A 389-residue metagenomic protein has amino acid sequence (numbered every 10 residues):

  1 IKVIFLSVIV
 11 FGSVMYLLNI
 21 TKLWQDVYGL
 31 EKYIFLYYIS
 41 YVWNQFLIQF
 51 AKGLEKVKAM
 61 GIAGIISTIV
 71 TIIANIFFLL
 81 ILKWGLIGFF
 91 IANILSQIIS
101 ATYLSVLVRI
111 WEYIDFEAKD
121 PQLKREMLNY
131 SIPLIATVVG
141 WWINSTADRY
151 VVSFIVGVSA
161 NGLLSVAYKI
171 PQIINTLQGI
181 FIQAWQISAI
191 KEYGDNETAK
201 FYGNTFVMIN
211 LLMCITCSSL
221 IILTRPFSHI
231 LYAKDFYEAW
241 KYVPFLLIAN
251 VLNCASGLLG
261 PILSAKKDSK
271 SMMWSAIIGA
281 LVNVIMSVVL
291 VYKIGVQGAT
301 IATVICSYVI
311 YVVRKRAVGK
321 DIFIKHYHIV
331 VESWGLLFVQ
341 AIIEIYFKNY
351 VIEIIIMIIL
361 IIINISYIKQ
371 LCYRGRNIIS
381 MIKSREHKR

Functional and structural regions predicted by a protein language model:
I1, G53, A167, P171-V207 (+1 more regions): Helix-loop junctions and terminal segments of transmembrane helices in multi-pass membrane transport/translocation
I1-L23, K32-Y33, F77, T102 (+2 more regions): Alpha-helical transmembrane segments of multi-pass membrane transport and lipid-handling proteins
G29, K58, L86-F90, T102-S145 (+3 more regions): Interhelical loop/hinge segments that connect adjacent transmembrane helices in multipass membrane
E31-K32, I62-I110, I278-V282, V296-A317 (+1 more regions): Hydrophobic alpha-helical transmembrane segments
Y41-A63, L247-I278, V318-I322: Membrane-interface junctions at transmembrane-helix termini in multi-pass inner-membrane proteins
L86-F89, L123-Y130, L134, V152-Q172 (+1 more regions): Interfacial/gating helices of multi-pass transporter permease domains
I98, P133, D148-Y150, G162-Q178 (+3 more regions): Alpha-helical transmembrane segments of polytopic membrane transporters and translocases
I342-R389: Membrane-proximal transmembrane or re-entrant/amphipathic helices at the cytosolic face
